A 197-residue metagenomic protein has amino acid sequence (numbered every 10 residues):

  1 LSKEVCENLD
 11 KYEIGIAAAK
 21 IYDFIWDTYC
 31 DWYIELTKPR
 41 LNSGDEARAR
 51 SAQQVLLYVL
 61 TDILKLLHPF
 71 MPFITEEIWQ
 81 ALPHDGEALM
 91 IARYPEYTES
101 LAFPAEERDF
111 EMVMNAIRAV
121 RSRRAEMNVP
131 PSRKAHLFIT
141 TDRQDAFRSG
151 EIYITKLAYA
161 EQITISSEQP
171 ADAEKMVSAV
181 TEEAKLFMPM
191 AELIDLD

Functional and structural regions predicted by a protein language model:
L1-D197: Feature 926 captures the class I aminoacyl-tRNA synthetase adenylation module centered on the KMSKS loop
